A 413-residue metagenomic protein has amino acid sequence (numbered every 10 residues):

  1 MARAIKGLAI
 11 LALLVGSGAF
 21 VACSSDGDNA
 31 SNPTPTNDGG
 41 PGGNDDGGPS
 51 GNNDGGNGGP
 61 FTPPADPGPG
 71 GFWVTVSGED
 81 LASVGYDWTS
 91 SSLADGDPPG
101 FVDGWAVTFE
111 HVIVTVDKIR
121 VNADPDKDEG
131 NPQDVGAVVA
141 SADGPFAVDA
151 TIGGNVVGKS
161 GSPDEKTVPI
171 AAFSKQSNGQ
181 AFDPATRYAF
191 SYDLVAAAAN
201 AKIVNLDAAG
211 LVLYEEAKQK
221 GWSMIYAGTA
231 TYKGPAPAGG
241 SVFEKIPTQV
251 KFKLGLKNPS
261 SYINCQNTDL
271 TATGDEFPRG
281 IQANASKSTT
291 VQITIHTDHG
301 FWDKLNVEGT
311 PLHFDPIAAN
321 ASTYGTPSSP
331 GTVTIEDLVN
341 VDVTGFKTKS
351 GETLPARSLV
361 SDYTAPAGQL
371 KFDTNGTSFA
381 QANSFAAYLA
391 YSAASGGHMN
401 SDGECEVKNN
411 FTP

Functional and structural regions predicted by a protein language model:
M1-A22: Sec-dependent bacterial lipoprotein signal peptides
M1-A4, P33, G39, D46 (+2 more regions): Intrinsically disordered, low-complexity sequence elements enriched in Ser/Thr/Gly/Pro
G16, G40, K127-D128: Alpha-helical transmembrane segments and their juxtamembrane interfaces
F20-D66: Ser/Thr-rich, Pro/Gly/Ala-heavy low-complexity intrinsically disordered linkers and tails of secreted extracellular
G58-P413: A short, solvent-exposed, low-complexity linear motif enriched for acidic/polar residues with Pro/Gly/Ser/Thr
